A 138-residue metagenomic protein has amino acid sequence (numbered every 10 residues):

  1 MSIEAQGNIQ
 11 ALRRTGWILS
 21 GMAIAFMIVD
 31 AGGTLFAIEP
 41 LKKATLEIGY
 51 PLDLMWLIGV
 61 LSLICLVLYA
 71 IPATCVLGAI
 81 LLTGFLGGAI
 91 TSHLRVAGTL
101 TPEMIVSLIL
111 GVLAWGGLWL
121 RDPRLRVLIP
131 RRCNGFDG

Functional and structural regions predicted by a protein language model:
M1-V29, A73-G138: Extended, low-polarity transmembrane helix blocks
S2-A5, E39-I48, G138: Cytosolic, membrane-interface loops and tails of multi-pass inner-membrane proteins
V29, Y50-A70, T83-G84: Core segments of alpha-helical transmembrane spans in multipass integral membrane proteins
L35-E47, L63-A73: Short juxtamembrane and helix-loop transition motifs at transmembrane-helix boundaries in membrane proteins
F36, Y50, A89-S92: Charged, amphipathic alpha-helical interaction segments
A37, L41, G59, V76-A79 (+1 more regions): Amphipathic alpha-helical interface surfaces
K43-V60, M104-L108: Structural signature of hydrophobic alpha-helical transmembrane segments
